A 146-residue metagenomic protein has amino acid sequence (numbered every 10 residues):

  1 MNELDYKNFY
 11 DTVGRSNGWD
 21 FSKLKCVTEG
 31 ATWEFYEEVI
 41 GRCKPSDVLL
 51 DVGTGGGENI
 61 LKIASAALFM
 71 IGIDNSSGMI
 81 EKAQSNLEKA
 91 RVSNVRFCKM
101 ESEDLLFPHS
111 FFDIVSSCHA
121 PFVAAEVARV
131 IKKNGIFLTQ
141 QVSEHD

Functional and structural regions predicted by a protein language model:
E3-A31, E38: Class I SAM-dependent methyltransferase Rossmann-like catalytic core, especially the SAM/SAH-binding loop
C26-D47, E58-N59: Conserved alpha-helix/loop element of class I SAM-dependent methyltransferases that forms part of the SAM/SAH-binding
V48-D51, G55-D104: Class I SAM-dependent methyltransferase SAM/SAH-binding core
E103-I114: A short acidic, Gly/Pro-enriched loop at the edge of an enzyme's catalytic core that lines a small-molecule cofactor
D113-E126, Q141-S143: A short SAM/SAH-binding and catalytic strip from SAM-dependent methyltransferases
A124-I136: A short glycine-rich, Lys/Arg-flanked "PGG" loop and its adjoining helix->strand segment in the class I
I136-D146: Conserved class I S-adenosyl-L-methionine
